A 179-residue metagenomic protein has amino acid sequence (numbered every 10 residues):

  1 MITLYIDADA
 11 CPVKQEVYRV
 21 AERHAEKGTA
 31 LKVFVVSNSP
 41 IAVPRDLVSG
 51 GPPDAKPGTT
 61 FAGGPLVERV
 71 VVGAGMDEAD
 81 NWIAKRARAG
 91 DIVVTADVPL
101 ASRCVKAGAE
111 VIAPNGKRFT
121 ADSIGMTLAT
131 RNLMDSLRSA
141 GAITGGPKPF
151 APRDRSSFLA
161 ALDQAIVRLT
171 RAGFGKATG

Functional and structural regions predicted by a protein language model:
I2-G179: Nuclease catalytic cores that cleave nucleic-acid phosphodiester bonds, predominantly acidic two-metal-ion
